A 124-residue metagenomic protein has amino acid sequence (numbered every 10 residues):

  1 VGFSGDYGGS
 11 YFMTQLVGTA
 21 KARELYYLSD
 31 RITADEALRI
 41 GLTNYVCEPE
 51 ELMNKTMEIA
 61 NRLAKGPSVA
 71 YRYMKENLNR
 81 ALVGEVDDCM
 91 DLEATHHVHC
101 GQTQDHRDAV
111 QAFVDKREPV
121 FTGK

Functional and structural regions predicted by a protein language model:
V1-V69, Q102-T103, D108, R117: Crotonase-fold acyl-CoA enzyme core
R23-E24, D91, T95: Amphipathic alpha-helical segments that line or abut small-molecule/effector binding pockets and mediate allosteric
A60, N77-L78, H97, A109-V110: Generic hydrophobic alpha-helical segments
E85-M90: Short beta-strand->loop
Q111-K124: Terminal low-complexity tails and localization/encapsulation signals of metabolic enzymes
